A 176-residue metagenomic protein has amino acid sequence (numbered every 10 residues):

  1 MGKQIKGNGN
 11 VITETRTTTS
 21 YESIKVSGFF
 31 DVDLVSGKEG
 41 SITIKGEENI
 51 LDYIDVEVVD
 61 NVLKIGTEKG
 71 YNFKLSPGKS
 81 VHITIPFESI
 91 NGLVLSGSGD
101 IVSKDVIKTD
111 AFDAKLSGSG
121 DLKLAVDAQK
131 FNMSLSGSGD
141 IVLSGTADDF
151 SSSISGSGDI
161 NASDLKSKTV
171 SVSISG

Functional and structural regions predicted by a protein language model:
M1-L51, V62-K64, E68-P86, V102-S103: Short acidic/polar N-terminal linker immediately downstream of export determinants
K6, L51-D52, K108, K166: Generic, ordered loop/turn and secondary-structure boundary motif
E14-T15, Y21-L34, V81-G176: Extended, compositionally simple hydrophobic/Ser/Thr-rich segments that build repetitive fibrous architectures
I54-V58: Solvent-exposed adhesion/ligand-recognition segments of exported proteins
